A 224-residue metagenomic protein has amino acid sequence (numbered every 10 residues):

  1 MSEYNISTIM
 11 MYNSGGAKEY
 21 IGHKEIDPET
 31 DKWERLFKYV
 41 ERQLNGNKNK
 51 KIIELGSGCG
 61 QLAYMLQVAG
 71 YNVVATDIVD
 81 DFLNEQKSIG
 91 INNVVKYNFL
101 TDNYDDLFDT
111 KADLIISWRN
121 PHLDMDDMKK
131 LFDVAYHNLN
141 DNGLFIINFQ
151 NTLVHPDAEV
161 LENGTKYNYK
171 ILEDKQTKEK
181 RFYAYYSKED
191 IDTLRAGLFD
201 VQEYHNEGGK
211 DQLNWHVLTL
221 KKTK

Functional and structural regions predicted by a protein language model:
M1-G46: Conserved class I S-adenosyl-L-methionine
N49-G58: Conserved class I S-adenosyl-L-methionine
C59-T101: Class I SAM-dependent methyltransferase SAM/SAH-binding core
D105-L114: A short acidic, Gly/Pro-enriched loop at the edge of an enzyme's catalytic core that lines a small-molecule cofactor
L114-D127: A short SAM/SAH-binding and catalytic strip from SAM-dependent methyltransferases
K129-D141: A short glycine-rich, Lys/Arg-flanked "PGG" loop and its adjoining helix->strand segment in the class I
I146-I171: Conserved class I S-adenosyl-L-methionine
Y169, E173-E189: Acceptor-substrate binding/catalytic loop of class I
